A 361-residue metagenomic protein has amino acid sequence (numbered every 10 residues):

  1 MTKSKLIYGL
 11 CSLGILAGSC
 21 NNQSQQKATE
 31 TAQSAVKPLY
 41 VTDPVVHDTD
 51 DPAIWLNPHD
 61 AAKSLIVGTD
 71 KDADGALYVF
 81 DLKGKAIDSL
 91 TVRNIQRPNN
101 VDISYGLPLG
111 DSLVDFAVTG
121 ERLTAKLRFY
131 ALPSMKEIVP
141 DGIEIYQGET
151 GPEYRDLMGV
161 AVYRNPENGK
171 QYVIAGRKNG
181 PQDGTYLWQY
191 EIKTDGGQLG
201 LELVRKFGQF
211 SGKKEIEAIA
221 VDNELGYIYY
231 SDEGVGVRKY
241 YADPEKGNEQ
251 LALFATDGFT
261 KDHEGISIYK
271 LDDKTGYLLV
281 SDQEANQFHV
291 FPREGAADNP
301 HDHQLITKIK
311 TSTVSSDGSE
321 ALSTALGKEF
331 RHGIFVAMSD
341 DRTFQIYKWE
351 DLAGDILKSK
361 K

Functional and structural regions predicted by a protein language model:
L39-G75: Beta-strand-rich domains and repeat architectures in extracellular enzymes and scaffolds, especially beta-propellers
T42-V46, T91-N94, G148-E153, F207-G212 (+2 more regions): Surface loop/turn motifs at the tips and blade-to-blade linkers of beta-strand repeat domains
D48-A61, N100-L113, D156-G169, E217-G226 (+2 more regions): Structural signature of eukaryotic scaffold interfaces centered on beta-propeller domains
H59, L107-P108, F129-V139, Y190-L199 (+4 more regions): Short loop/turn segments immediately following beta-strands, especially the blade-tip and inter-blade linker loops
L82-A125: Blade-loop segments of beta-propeller domains
L123-K170, G176-R177: Asp-box/WD-like beta-propeller blade repeats and closely related beta-sheet repeat scaffolds
L253-G265, P300-L326: Conserved blade-ending motifs and adjacent loop-strand segments that build the rim/top face of beta-propeller domains
G258-Q304: Loop/turn-rich, solvent-exposed surfaces of beta-rich toroidal or solenoidal domains
